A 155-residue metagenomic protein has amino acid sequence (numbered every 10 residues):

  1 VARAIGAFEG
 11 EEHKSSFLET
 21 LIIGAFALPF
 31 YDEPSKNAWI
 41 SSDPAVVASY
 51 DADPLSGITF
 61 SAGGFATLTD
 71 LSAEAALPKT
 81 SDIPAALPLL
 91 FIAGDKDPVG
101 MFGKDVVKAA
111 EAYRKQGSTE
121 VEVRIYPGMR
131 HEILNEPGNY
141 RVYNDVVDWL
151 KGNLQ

Functional and structural regions predicted by a protein language model:
V1-L55: Alpha/beta-hydrolase-fold enzymes
S56, F60-S81: Active-site nucleophile elbow and catalytic-triad environment of alpha/beta-hydrolase enzymes
I83-L89, Q116-T119: Short, proline-enriched alpha-helix->beta-strand connector loops that line the catalytic pocket of alpha/beta-hydrolase
F91-A93: Short beta-strand/loop motif that positions the catalytic acidic residue of the alpha/beta-hydrolase fold
D95-P98, M129-R130: Acidic beta-to-alpha connecting loop that harbors the catalytic carboxylate
P98-K108: Conserved alpha/beta-hydrolase "acid-adjacent" motif
R114-Q155: Catalytic active-site module of serine/aspartate enzymes centered on a nucleophile-bearing elbow/loop
